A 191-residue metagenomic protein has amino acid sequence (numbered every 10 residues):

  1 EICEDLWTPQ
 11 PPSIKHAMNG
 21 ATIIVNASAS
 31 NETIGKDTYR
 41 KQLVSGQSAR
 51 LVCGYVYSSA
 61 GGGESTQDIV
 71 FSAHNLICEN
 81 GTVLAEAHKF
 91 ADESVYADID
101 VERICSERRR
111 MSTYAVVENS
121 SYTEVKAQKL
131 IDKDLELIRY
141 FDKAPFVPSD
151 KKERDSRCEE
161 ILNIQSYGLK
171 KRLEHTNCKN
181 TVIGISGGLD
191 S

Functional and structural regions predicted by a protein language model:
E1-I2, V25: Short hydrophobic-aromatic micro-motifs
C3-E4, G35, Y39, S65 (+4 more regions): Alpha-helix capping and helix-loop boundary segments enriched in small/acidic/polar residues
E4, Q67-I69, H88, K133 (+2 more regions): Flexible, active-site-adjacent loop/turn segments at secondary-structure boundaries
E4, S94-L173: Flexible inter-domain linker/hinge segments
W7-V95: CN hydrolase (nitrilase-like) catalytic-core segments centered on the catalytic cysteine and neighboring Lys/Glu
I24-A27, D142-V147, C178: Short acidic (Asp/Glu) and glycine-rich catalytic loops that position anionic groups and cofactors
I161, Q165-S191: A phosphate-binding catalytic loop at a beta-strand-loop-alpha-helix junction that coordinates phosphoryl groups
